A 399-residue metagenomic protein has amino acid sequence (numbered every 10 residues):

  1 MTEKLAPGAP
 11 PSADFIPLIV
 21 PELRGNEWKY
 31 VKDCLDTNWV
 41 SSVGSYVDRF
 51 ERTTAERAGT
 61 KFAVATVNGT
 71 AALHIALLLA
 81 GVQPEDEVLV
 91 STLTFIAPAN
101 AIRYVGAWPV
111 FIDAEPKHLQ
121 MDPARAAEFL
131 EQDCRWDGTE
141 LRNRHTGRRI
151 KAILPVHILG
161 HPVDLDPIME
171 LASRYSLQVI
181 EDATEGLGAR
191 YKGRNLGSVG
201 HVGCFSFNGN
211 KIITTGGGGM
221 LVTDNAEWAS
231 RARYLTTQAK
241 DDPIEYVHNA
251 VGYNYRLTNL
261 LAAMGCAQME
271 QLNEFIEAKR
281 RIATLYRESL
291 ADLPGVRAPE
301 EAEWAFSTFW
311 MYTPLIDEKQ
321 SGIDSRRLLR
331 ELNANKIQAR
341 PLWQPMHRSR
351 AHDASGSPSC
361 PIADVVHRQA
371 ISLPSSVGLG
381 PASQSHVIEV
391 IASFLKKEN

Functional and structural regions predicted by a protein language model:
M1-S41, P374: N-terminal "arm"/small-domain region of PLP-dependent enzymes with the aminotransferase-like
V40-E87, A101-R103, F111-D113, R135-R144 (+1 more regions): Phosphate-binding glycine-rich loop
Y46-R52, T60-K61, A124, R135-R148 (+5 more regions): PLP-dependent aminotransferase class I/II
T94-A99: Conserved coil-to-alpha-helix start sites within the AMP-binding
G106: Structured binding elements
K117-T215, M220-V222, E227: Active-site phosphate-binding strand-loop segment of PLP-dependent enzymes
